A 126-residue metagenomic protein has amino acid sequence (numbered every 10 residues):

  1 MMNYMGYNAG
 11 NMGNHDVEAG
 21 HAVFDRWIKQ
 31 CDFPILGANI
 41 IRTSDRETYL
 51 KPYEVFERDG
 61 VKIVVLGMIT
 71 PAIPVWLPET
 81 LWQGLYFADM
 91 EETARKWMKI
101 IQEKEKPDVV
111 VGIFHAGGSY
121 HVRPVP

Functional and structural regions predicted by a protein language model:
M1-P126: Acidic, metal/ion-coordinating pockets
